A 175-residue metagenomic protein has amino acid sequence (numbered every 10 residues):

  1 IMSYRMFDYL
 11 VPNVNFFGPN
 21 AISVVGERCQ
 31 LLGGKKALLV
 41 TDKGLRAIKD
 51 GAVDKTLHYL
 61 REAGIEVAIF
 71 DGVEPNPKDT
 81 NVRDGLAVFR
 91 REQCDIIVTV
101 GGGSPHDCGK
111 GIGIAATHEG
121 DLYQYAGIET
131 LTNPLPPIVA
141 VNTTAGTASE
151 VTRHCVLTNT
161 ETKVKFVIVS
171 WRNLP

Functional and structural regions predicted by a protein language model:
M2-I96: ATP/NTP phosphate-donor binding region
F17, D71, V100-G102, A126 (+1 more regions): Short glycine-rich loop/turn motifs that provide flexible caps or phosphate-binding loops at active sites
S23, T117-P175: A glycine/threonine-rich phosphate-anchoring loop and its flanking beta-alpha core in nucleotide/phosphate-binding
R28, G111-I112, I128: Residue-level signal for well-ordered alpha-helical positions
V40-T41, G101, T158: Short beta-strand/turn micro-motifs composed of small residues that flank or help shape donor/cofactor-binding pockets
K55-T56, D84-L86, P105-H118, V151-T152: Short Gly/Thr/Asp-enriched flexible loops that form oxyanion-binding sites at enzyme active sites
A68, V98, P137-V141: Hydrophobic/aromatic beta-strand patches that form the interior of the parallel beta-sheet core in alpha/beta enzyme
F89, Q93-I112, T143-S149: Glycine/serine-rich anion-binding loops at beta->alpha junctions that coordinate negatively charged ligand groups
